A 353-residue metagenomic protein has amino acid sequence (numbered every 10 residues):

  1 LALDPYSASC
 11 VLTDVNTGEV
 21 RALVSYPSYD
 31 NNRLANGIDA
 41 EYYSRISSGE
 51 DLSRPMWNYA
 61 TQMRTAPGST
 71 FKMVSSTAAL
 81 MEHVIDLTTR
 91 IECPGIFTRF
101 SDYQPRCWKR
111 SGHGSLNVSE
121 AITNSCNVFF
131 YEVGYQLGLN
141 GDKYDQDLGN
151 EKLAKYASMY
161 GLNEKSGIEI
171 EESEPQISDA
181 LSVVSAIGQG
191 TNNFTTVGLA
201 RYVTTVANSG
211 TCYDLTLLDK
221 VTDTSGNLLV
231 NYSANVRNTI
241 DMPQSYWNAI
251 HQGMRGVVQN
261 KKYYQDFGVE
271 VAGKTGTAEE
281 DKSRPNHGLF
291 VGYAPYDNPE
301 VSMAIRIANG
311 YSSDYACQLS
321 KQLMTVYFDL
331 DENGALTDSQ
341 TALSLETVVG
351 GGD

Functional and structural regions predicted by a protein language model:
L1-D4: Short, basic/aromatic recognition patches
A8-S69, V74-A308, L345-D353: Beta-lactam-recognizing serine transpeptidase/beta-lactamase-like catalytic domain environment
N140, V257, Y327-G334: Solvent-exposed amphipathic alpha-helical surface segments
K152, A249, Q318-Q322, V326: Long, highly charged amphipathic alpha-helices
L199, S312-K321: Short, charged, low-complexity patches
A207, K321-E332: Short amphipathic alpha-helical signal-transduction/dimerization elements
E300, S312-D314, L330: Intrinsically disordered, low-complexity acidic/polar segments
D331-D353: Gram-negative outer-membrane assembly/targeting C-terminal domains
